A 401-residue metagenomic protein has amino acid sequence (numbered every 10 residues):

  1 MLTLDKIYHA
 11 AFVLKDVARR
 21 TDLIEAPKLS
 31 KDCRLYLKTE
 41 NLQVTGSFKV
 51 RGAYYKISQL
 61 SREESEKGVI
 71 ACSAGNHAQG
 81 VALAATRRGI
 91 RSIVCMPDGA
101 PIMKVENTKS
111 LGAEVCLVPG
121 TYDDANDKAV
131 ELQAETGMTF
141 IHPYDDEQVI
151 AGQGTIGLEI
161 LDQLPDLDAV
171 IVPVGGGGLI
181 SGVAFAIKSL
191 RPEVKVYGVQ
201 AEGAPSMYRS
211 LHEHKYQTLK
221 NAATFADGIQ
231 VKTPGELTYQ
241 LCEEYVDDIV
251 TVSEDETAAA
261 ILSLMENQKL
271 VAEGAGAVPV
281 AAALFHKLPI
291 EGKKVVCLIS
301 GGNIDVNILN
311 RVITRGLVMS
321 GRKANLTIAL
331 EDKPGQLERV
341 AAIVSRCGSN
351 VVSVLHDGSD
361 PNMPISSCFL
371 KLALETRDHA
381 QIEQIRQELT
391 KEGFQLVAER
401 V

Functional and structural regions predicted by a protein language model:
M1-V401: PLP-dependent amino-acid enzyme catalytic core
